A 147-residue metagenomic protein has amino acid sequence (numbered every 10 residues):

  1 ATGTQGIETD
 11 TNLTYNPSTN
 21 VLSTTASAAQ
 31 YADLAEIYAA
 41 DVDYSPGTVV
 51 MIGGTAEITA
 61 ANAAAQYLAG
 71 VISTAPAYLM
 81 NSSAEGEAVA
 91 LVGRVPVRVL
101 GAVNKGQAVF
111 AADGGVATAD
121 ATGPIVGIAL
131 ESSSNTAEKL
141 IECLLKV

Functional and structural regions predicted by a protein language model:
A1-Y15, T25-V147: Extracellular receptor-binding modules and their adjoining Ser/Thr/Gly/Asp/Asn-rich linkers
S18-T19: Beta-strand repeat architectures
